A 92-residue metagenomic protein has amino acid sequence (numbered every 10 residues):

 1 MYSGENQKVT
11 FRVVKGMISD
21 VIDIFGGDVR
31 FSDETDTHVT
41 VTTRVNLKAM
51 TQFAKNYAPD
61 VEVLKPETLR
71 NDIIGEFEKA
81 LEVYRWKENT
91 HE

Functional and structural regions predicted by a protein language model:
M1-E92: Polybasic (Lys/Arg-rich)
